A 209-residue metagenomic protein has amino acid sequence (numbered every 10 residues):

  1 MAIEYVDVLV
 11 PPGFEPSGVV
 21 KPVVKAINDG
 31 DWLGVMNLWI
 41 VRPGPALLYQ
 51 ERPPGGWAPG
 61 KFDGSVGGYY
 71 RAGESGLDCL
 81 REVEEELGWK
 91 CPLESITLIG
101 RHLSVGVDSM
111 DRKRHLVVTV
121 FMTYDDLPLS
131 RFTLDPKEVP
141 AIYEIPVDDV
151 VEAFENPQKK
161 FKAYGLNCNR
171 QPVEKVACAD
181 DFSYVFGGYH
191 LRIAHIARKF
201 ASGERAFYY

Functional and structural regions predicted by a protein language model:
A2-N37, V41-P43: Acidic, metal-coordinating catalytic segment for phosphate/diphosphate chemistry, firing primarily on the Nudix
P12, R42-P45, P53, Y124-P128 (+1 more regions): Short loop segments at secondary-structure junctions
G18-A26, D63-G64, C79-E84: Short acidic (Asp/Glu) patches
N28-D29, A58-D63, Y143-E144: A short, polar/proline- and glycine-enriched secondary-structure boundary/capping micro-motif
G30-W32, G60, D111-H115: A generic structural micro-feature
V35-Y69: A glycine-rich, hydrophobic loop/mini-helix early in the fold
L48-Y49, S65-I99: The catalytic Nudix box helix
G100-D108, R112-Y209: Nudix hydrolase/Nudix homology domain
